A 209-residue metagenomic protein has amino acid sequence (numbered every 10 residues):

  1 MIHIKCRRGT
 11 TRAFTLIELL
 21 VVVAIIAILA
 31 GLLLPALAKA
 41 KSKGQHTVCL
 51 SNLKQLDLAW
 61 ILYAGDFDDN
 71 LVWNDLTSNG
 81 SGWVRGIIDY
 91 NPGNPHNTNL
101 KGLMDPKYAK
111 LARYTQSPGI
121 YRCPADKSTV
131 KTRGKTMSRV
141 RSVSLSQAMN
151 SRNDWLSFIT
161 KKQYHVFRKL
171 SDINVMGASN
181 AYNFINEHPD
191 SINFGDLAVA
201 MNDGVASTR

Functional and structural regions predicted by a protein language model:
M1-T10: N-terminal secretory signal peptides that target proteins for export/translocation
H3, F14-V21, A30, L58 (+1 more regions): Generic hydrophobic-segment detector
G9, A27, H46, K110: Short, flexible active-site loop motifs that bind/organize anionic cofactors or intermediates
T10-K41: N-terminal single-pass transmembrane signal-anchor helix
L32, K41-N52: Juxtamembrane interface helices immediately C-terminal to a transmembrane segment
T47-R209: Short, well-structured segments within or immediately adjacent to enzyme catalytic domains that line ligand-binding
